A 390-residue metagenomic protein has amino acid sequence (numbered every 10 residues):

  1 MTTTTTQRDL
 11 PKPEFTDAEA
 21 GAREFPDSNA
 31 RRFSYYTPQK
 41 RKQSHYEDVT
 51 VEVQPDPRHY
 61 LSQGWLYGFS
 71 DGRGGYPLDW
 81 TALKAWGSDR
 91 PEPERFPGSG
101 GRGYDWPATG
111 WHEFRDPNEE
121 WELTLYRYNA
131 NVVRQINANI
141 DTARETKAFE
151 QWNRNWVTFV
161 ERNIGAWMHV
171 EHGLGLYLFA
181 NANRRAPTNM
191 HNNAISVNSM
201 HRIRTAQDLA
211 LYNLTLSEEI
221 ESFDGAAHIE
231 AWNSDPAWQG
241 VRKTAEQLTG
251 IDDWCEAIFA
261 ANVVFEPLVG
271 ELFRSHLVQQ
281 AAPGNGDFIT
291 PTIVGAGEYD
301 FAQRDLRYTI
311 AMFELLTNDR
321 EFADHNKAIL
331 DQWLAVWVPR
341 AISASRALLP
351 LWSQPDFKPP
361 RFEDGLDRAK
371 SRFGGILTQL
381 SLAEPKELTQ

Functional and structural regions predicted by a protein language model:
M1-H169, D319-Q390: Terminal targeting/low-complexity segments that flank the catalytic cores of oxidoreductases
L66-G68, R154-A186, D252-Q280: Alpha-helical bundle segments that constitute or directly flank the non-heme di-iron/ferroxidase center
W106, G110-E113, F159-N163, P187-I203 (+2 more regions): Alpha-helical scaffold segments that form or flank carboxylate-/histidine-based iron centers
T142-N163, F223-V263, R320-A328: Acidic/His metal-coordination segments adjacent to aromatic residues that form catalytic metal sites in metalloenzymes
E150-N233: Long, hydrophobic, well-ordered secondary-structure blocks that form the structural core and pocket-lining surfaces
M168-E171, R202, L248-L277, F301-D305 (+3 more regions): Extended alpha-helical coiled-coil scaffold domains characteristic of the BAR superfamily
F179-A194, L214-E221, L248-A257, S275-G297 (+2 more regions): Inter-helical turn/loop segments and adjacent helix faces that build the functional surface of alpha-helical bundle
A194-T215, L268, G297-M312, R340: Alpha-helical scaffold segments in carbohydrate-active enzymes
